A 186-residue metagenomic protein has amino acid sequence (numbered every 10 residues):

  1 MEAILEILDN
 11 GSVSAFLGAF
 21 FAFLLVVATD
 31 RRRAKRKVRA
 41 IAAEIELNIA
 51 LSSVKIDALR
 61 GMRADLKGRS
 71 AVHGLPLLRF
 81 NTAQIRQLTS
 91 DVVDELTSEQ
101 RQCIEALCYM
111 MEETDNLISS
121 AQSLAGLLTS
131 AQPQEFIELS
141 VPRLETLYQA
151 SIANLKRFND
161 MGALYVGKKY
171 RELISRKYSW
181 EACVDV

Functional and structural regions predicted by a protein language model:
M1-R32: Membrane-embedded hydrophobic alpha-helical segments
S12-V13, R33, I118, R157: Low-complexity, compositionally biased segments
A28-A50: Juxtamembrane membrane-water interface segments immediately C-terminal to a transmembrane helix
E46-V186: Interfacial alpha-helical end/capping and short helix-turn segments at domain and membrane boundaries
